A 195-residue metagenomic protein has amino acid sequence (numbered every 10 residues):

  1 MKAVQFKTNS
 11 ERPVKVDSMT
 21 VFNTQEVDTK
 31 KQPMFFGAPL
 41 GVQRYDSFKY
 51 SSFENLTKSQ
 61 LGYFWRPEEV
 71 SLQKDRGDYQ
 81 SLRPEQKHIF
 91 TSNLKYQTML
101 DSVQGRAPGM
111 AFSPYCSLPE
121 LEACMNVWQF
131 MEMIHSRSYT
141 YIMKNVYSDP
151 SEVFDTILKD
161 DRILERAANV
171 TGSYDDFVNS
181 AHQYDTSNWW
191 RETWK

Functional and structural regions predicted by a protein language model:
K2-K195: Non-heme di-metal
